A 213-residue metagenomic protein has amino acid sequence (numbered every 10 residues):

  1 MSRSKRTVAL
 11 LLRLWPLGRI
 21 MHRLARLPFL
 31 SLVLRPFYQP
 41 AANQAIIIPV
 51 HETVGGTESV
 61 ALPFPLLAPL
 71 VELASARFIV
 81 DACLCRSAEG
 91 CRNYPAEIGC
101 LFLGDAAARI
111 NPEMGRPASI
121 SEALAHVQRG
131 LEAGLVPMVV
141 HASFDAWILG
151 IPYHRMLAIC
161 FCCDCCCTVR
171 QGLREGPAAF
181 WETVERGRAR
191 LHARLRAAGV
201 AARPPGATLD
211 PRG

Functional and structural regions predicted by a protein language model:
M1-A142, W147-I159, E175-G213: Iron-sulfur (Fe-S) cluster-binding modules
C162: Conserved hydrophobic/aromatic pocket- or pore-lining residues that grip, position, or stack substrates in active sites
C167: Short functional micro-motifs and their immediate structural scaffolds
R170-G172: Short Cys/His-rich "knuckle" micro-motifs
